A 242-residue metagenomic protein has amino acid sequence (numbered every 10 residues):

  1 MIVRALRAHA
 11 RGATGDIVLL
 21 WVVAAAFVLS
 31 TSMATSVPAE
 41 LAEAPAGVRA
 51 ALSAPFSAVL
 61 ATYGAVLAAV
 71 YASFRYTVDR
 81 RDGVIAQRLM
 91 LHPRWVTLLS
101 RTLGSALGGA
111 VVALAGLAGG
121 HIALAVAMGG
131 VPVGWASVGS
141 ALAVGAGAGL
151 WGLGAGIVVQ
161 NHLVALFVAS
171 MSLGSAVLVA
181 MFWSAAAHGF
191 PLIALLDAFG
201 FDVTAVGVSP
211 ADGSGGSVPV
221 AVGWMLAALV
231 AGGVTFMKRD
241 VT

Functional and structural regions predicted by a protein language model:
I2-T14: A short amphipathic helical element positioned immediately N-terminal to and/or at the very start of a transmembrane
G12, T77, L89, G152 (+1 more regions): Helix-capping/transition residues at the boundaries of transmembrane alpha-helices and the short helical linkers
I17-L19, V23-F74, L98-L163, A169-M171 (+2 more regions): Secretory targeting signals
F74, V78-D82: Short helix-terminus and kink motifs of transmembrane alpha helices, predominantly at the cytoplasmic interface
Q87-W95: Short helix-to-coil transition segments within interhelical loops that connect adjacent transmembrane helices
L178-D197: Extracellular/periplasmic helix-loop junction at the C-terminal end of a transmembrane helix in multi-pass membrane
V220-T242: Junction motif at the cytosolic side of a transmembrane helix
